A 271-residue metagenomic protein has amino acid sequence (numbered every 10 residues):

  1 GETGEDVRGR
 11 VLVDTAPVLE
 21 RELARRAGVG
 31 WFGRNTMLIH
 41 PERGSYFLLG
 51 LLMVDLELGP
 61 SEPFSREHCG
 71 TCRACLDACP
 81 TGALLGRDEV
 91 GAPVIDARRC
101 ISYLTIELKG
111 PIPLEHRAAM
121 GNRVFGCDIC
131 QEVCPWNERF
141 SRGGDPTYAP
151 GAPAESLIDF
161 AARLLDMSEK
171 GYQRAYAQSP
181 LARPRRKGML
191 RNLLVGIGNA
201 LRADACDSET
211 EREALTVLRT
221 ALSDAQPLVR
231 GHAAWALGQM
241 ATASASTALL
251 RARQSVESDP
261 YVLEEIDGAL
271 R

Functional and structural regions predicted by a protein language model:
G1-A154: Catalytic cores of enzyme domains
A152-L194, G198-A200: Glycine-rich phosphate/pyrophosphate-binding loop and adjacent beta-alpha nucleotide/cofactor-binding cores
G171-A175, D204-L222, T242-Q254: Amphipathic alpha-helical scaffolding segments comprising HEAT/armadillo-like alpha-solenoid repeats
R186, A225-P227, S258-D259: Short inter-helical turns and helix N-cap capping residues of alpha-solenoid HEAT/ARM repeat scaffolds
I197, L201, A241-T242, L270: Alpha-solenoid repeat junctions
